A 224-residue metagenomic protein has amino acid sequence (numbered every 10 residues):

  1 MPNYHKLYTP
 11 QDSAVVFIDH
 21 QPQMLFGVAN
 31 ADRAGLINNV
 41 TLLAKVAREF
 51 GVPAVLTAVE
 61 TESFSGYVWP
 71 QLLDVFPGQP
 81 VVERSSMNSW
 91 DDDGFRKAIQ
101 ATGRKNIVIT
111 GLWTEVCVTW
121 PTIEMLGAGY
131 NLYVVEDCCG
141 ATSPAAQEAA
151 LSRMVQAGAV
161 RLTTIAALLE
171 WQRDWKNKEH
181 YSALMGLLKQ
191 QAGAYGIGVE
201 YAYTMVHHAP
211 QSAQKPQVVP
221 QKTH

Functional and structural regions predicted by a protein language model:
M1-S86, A101, N131-V134, A146-V155 (+3 more regions): Active-site acidic carboxylates
T41, D93, E115-T119: Glycine-rich phosphate-binding loop at the start of an alpha helix
T61-S63, M87-S89, T114-V118: Acidic, metal-coordinating catalytic cores used for nucleic-acid/nucleotide bond scission and strand-transfer chemistry
S65-L72, F95-R96, P121-I123: Distinct, well-ordered alpha-helical segments
R84-K97: Short phosphate-binding loop-to-helix
I99-K105: Glycine-rich phosphate-binding loop signature in dinucleotide/nucleotide-binding domains
N106-T164: A contiguous pocket-lining binding segment that forms or flanks enzyme active sites
